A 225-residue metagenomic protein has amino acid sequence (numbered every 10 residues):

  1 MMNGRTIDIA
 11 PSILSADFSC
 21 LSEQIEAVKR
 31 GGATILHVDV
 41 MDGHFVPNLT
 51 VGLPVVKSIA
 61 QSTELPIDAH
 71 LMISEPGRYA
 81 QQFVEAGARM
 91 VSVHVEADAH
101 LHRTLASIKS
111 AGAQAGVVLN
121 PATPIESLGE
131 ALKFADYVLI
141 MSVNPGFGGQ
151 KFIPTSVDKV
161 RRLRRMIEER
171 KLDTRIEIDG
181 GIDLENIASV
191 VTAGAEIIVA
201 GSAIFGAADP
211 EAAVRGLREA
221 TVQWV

Functional and structural regions predicted by a protein language model:
M1-S92, E96-H100, S107-S110, Q114-A115 (+8 more regions): Conserved N-terminal beta1-alpha1 strand-loop-helix module at the mouth
H70, V118, E177-D179: Solvent-exposed beta-strand sheet faces enriched in polar/charged residues
A88, G194-I197: Conserved acetyl-CoA-binding loop of GNAT-fold acetyltransferases
E96-D98, N120-A122, V143-G146, S202-F205: Short, acidic/turn-prone active-site loops that include or flank metal/cofactor- and phosphate-binding residues
L105-S107, T123: Predominantly soluble domains enriched in secretory-pathway, periplasmic, or organellar proteins
I176-G181, V199-S202: Glycine-rich beta-strand-to-loop/alpha-helix junction loops that act as flexible
G181-A193: Acidic, divalent-metal-coordinating active-site segment for phosphoryl/phosphodiester hydrolysis, typified by short
